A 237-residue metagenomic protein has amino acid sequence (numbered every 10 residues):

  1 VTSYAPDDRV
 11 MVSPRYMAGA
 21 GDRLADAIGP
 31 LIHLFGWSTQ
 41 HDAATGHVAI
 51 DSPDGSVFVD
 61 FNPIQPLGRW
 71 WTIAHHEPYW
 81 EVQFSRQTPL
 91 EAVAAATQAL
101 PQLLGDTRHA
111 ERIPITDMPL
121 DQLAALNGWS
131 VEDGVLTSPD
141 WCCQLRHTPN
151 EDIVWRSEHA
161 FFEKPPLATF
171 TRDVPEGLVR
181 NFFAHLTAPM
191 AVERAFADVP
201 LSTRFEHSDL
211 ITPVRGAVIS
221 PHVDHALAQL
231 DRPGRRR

Functional and structural regions predicted by a protein language model:
V1-R237: Compositionally biased accessory segments in Actinobacterial proteins
